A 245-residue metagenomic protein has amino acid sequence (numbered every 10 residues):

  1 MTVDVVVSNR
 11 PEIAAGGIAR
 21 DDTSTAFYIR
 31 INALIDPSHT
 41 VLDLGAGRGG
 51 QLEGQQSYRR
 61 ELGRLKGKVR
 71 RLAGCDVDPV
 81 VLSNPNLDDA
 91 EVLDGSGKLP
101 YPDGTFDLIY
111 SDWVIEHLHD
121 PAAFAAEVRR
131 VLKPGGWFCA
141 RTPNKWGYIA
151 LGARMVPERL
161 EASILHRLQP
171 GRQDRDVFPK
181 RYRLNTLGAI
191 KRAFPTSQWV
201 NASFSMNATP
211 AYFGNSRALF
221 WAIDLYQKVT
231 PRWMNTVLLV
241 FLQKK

Functional and structural regions predicted by a protein language model:
M1-S8, R71, K244-K245: Non-catalytic N-terminal targeting/anchoring module and adjacent flexible stem/linker that precedes the structured
T2-L34: Class I SAM-dependent methyltransferase Rossmann-like catalytic core, especially the SAM/SAH-binding loop
V5, H119-E127, V131-K133, W137-Q243: S-adenosyl-L-methionine-dependent methyltransferase catalytic module, highlighting the catalytic core
D22-T25, E53-Q56, A90, W221-D224: Short gly/ser/thr-rich secondary-structure transition/capping motifs
S24-Y28, S57-Y58, F124, T186: Amphipathic coiled-coil/heptad-repeat helices and related helical stalk/stem segments that mediate oligomerization
Y28-I31, R60-L62, Q227-K228: Short secondary-structure capping/turn segments at boundaries of alpha-helices and beta-strands
R30, R64, A189-A193: Amphipathic alpha-helical segments that form well-ordered structural scaffolds and often line/cohere around active
L34-A150, L239-K244: Conserved SAM-binding loop
